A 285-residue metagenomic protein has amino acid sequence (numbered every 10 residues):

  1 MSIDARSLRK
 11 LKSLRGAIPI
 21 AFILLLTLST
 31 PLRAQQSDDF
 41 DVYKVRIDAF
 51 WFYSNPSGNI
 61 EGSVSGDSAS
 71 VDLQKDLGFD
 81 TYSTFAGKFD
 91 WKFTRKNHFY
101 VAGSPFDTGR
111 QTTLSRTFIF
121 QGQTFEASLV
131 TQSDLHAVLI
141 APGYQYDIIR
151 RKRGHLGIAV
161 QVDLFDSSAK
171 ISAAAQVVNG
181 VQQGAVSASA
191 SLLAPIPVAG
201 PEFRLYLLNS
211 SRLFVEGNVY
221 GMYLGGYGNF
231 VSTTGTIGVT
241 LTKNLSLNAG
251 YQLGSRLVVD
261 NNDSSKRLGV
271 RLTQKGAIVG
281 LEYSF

Functional and structural regions predicted by a protein language model:
M1-V42: Cleavable N-terminal export/targeting peptides
T30, A34-D38, F93-R95, Q145-R151 (+4 more regions): Outer-membrane beta-barrel proteins
A34-F106, G276, S284: Short glycine/proline- and aromatic-enriched beta-strand/turn motifs that initiate or cap beta-hairpins
I47-A49, G87-W91, P142-Y146, V160-V162 (+4 more regions): Residues on the lipid-exposed face of transmembrane beta-strands in outer-membrane beta-barrel proteins
N55-Y82, P105-V138, F165-A194, M222-G226 (+1 more regions): Extracellular/periplasm-exposed beta-strand and loop segments of Gram-negative cell-envelope proteins, dominated by
T84, A194-G200, G228-T236, S246 (+1 more regions): Transmembrane beta-barrel architecture of outer membranes
K96-F99, K152-G154, S210-V215, N244-L247: Repeated loop/turn-to-beta-strand initiation elements of outer-membrane beta-barrel proteins
R212-G228: Transmembrane beta-strand segments that form the barrel wall of outer-membrane beta-barrel proteins
